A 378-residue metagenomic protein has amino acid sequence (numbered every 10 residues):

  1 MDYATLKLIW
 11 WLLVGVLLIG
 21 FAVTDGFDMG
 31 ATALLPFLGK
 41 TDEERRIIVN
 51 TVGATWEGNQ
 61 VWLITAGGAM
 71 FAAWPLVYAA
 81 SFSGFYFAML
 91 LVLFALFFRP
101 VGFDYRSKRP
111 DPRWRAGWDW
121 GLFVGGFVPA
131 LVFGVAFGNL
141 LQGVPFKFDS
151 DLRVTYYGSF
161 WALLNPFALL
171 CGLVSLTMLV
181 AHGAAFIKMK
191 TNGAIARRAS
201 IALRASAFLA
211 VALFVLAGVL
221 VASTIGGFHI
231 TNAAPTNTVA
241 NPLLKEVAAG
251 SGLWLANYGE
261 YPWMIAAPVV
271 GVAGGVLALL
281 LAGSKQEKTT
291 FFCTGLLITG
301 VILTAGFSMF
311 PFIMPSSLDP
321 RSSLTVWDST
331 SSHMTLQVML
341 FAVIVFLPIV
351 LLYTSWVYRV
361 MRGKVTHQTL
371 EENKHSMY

Functional and structural regions predicted by a protein language model:
M1-G58, I64-G68: N-terminal signal-anchor module of multipass membrane proteins
M1-V14, F71-Y86, L141-D151, Y157-P166: Helix-coil boundary and interhelical linker segments in multi-pass alpha-helical membrane proteins
Y3, L35-I48, A73-A80, P100-W120 (+3 more regions): Membrane-interfacial helix termini and the short, flexible loops that connect transmembrane helices in multi-pass
W10-F21, F82-A95, F123-V128, A162-L176 (+1 more regions): Alpha-helical transmembrane segments
T55-P129, L140-K147, N232: Membrane-interface helix-loop-helix modules in multi-pass inner-membrane proteins
Y105-A282, Q286-E287: Long, contiguous internal "core" modules enriched in hydrophobic/ aromatic residues
H229-N241, T299-S322: Juxtamembrane non-transmembrane "cap" segments at the membrane-aqueous interface of multi-pass membrane proteins
L244-G250, S316-L336: Short, membrane-exposed interhelical loops at transmembrane-helix boundaries
